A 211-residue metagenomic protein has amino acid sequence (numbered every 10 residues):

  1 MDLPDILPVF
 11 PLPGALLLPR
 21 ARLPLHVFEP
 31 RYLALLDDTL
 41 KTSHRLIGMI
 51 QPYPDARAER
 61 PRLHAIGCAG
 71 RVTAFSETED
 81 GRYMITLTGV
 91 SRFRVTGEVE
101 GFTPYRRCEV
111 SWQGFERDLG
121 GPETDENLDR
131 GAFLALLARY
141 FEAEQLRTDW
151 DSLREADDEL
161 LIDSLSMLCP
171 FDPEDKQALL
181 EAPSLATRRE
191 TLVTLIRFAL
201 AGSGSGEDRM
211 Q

Functional and structural regions predicted by a protein language model:
M1-R147, E174, L185-R189, T194-Q211: Positively charged
E144-A156: Extended, Lys/Glu-rich alpha-helical coiled-coil stalks
L153-F171: Core structural elements
